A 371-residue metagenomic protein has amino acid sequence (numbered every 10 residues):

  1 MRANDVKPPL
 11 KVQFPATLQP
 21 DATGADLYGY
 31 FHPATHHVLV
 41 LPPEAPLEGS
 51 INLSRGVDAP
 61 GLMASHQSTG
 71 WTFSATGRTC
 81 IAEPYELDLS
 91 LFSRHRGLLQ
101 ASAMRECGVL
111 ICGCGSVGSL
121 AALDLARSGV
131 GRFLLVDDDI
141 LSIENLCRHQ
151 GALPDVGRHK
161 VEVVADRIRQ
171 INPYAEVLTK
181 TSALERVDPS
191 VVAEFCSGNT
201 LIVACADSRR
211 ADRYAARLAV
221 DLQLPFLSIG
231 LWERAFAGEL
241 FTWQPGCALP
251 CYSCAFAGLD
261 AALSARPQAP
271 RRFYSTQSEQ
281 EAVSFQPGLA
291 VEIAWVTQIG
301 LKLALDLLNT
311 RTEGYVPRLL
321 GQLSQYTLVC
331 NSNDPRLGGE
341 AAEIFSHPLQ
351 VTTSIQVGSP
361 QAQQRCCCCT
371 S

Functional and structural regions predicted by a protein language model:
M1-C80, E194-L201, C205-S371: Glycine-rich phosphate/adenylate-binding loop
S68-M104, D124: Non-catalytic propeptide/linker segments at domain boundaries
G97-S142, L301: Glycine-rich adenosine-cofactor-binding loop
C112, V136-D138, K180, A204-C205 (+1 more regions): Generic beta-strand/beta-sheet core signal
A122-D124, C147-R148, Y214-R217: Short amphipathic alpha-helical segments
D138-Y174: Glycine-rich phosphate-binding loop and adjoining beta1-alpha1-beta2 segment of Rossmann-like nucleotide-binding folds
I143, R186-P189, F236-G238, A261: Generic structural signal for helix capping and beta-alpha/helix-loop junctions
A165-T200, A206-R209: A structured beta-alpha segment of the ubiquitous adenosine-cofactor-binding alpha/beta core
